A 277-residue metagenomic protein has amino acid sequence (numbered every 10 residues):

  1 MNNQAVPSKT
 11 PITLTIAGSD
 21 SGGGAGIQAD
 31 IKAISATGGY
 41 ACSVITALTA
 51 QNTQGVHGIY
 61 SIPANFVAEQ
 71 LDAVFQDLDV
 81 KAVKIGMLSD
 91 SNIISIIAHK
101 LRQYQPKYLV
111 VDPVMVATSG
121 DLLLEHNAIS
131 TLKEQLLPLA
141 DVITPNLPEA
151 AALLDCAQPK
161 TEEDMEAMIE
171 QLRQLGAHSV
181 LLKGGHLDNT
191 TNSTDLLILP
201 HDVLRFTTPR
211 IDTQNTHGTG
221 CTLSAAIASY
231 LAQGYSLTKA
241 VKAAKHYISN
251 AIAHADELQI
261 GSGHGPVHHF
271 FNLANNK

Functional and structural regions predicted by a protein language model:
N2-K9, T15, G26, T191-R205: Acidic-glycine-rich active-site phosphate/pyrophosphate-binding loop
N2-T15, S35-V111, M115-T118, L122 (+1 more regions): Conserved N-terminal subdomain of the carbohydrate kinase-like
I16-G22, V203-H217: Short pre-catalytic strand/loop immediately N-terminal to key active-site residues, enriched for Gly-Thr
G23-G39: N-terminal basic/disordered segments at the start of proteins
T37-C42, V203-L204, Y230-A243: Phosphate-handling active-site elements
S61, K239-K277: Charged C-terminal helix
H126-D202: Conserved phosphate/ATP/ADP-binding segment of small-molecule kinases
A151-A152, Q214-L237: Short, small-residue alpha-helix embedded
